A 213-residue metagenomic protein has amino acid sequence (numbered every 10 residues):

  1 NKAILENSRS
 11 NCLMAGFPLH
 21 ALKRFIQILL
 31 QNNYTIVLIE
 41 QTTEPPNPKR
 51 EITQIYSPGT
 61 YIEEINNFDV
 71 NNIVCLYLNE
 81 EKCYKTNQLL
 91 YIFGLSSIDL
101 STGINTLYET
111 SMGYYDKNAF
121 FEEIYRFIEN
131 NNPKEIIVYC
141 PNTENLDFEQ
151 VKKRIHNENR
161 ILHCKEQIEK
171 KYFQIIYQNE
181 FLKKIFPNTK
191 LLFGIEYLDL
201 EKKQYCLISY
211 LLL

Functional and structural regions predicted by a protein language model:
N1-L213: Basic, polar low-complexity surface loops/patches
